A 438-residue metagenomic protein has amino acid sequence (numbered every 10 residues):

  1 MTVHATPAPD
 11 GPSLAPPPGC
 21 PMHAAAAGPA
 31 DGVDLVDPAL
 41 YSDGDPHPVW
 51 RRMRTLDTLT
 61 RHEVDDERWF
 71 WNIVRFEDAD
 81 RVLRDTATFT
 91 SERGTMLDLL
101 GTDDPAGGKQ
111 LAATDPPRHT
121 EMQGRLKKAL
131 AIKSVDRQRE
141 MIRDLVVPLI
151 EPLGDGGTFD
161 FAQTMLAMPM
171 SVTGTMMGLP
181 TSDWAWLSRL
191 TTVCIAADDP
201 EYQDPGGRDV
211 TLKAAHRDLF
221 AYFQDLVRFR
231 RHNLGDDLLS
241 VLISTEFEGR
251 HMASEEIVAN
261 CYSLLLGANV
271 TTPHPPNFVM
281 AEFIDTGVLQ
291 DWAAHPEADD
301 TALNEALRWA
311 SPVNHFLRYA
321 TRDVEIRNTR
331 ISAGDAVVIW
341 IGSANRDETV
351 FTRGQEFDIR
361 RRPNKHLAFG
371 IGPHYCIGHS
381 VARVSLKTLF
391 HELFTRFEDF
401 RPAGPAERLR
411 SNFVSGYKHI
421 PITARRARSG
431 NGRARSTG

Functional and structural regions predicted by a protein language model:
T2-G438: Cytochrome P450
